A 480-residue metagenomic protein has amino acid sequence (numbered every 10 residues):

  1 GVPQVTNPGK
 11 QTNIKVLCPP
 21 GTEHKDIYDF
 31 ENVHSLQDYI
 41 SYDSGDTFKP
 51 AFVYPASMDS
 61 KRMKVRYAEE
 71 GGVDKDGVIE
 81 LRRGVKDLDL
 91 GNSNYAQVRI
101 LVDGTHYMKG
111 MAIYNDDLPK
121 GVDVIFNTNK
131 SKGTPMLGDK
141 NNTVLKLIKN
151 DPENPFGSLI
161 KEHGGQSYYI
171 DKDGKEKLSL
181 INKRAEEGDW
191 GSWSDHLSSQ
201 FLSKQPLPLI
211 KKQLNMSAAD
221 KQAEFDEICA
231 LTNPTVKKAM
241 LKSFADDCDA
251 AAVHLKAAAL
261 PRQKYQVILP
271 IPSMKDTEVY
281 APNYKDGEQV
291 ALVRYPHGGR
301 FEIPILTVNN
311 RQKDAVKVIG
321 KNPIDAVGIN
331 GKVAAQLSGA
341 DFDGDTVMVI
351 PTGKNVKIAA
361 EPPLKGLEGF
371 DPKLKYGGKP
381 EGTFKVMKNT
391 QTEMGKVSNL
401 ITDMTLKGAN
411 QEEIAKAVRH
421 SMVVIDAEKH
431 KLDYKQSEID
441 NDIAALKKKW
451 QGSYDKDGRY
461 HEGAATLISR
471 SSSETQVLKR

Functional and structural regions predicted by a protein language model:
V2-I350, K354-L367, H461-R480: Core mixed alpha/beta domains of very large multi-subunit molecular machines
G344, K354-R480: C-terminal catalytic or substrate-handling cores of phosphate/nucleotide- and metal-cofactor-dependent proteins acting
